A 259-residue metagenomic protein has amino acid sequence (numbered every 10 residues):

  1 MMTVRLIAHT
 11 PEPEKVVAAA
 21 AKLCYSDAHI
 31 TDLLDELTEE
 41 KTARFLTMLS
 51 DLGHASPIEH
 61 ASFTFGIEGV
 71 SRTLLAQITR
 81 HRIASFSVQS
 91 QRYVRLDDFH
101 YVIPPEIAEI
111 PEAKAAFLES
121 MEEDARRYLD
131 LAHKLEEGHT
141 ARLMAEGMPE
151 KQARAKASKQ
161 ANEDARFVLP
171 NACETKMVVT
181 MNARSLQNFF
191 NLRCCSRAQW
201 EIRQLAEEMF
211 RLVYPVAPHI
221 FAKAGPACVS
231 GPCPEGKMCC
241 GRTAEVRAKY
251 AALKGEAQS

Functional and structural regions predicted by a protein language model:
M1-S259: Family-specific signature for flavin-dependent thymidylate synthase
